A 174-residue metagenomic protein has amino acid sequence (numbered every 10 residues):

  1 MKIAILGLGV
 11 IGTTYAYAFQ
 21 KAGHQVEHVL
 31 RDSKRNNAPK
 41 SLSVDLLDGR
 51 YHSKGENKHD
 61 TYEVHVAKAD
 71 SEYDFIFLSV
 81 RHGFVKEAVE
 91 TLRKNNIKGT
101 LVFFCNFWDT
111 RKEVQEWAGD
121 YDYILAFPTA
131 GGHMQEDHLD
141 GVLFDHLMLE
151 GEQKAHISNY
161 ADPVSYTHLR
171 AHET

Functional and structural regions predicted by a protein language model:
M1-S53: NAD(P)+-binding Rossmann beta1-loop-alpha1 motif at the extreme N-terminus of oxidoreductases
H28-V29, L101-C105, H156-I157: Short, hydrophobic beta-strand segments that form beta-sheet elements in well-ordered domains
V29-R31, L47-G49, K54, V64-A69 (+2 more regions): Conserved beta-strand termini and adjacent loop/short-helix elements that scaffold enzyme active sites in alpha/beta
V44-L47, G119-D120, D140-L143: Short, hinge-like loop/turn segments at secondary-structure boundaries
G55-H138: Rossmann-like NAD(P)(H) cofactor-binding subdomain of soluble oxidoreductases
H138-D162: Short beta-strand and adjoining strand-loop segment in the mid-core of the Rossmann-like NAD(P)-dependent dehydrogenase
T167-T174: Conserved small/polar residues in nucleotide/adenosyl-binding loops
